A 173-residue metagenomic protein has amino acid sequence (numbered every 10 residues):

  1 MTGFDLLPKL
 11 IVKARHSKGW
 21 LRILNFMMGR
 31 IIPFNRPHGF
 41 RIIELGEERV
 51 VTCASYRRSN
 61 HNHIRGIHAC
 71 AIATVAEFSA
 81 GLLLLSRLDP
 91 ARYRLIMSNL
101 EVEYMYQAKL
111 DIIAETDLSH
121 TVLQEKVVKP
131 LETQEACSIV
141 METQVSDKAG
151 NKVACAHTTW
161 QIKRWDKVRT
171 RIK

Functional and structural regions predicted by a protein language model:
M1-G19, A108-K109, S119-K173: HotDog/MaoC-like acyl-thioester-processing domains
W20-G29, F34-N35, Q124-K126: Short Pro/Gly-enriched beta-strand edge/turn motifs at strand-loop
R36, I96-S98, I112-I113, I139-M141 (+1 more regions): Hydrophobic core residues within well-ordered beta-strands of beta-rich domains
R36-I42, S98-E103, K126-V128: Short structured motifs
P37-I67: Catalytic strand-loop segment that frames the active site of acyl-thioester-processing enzymes
R41, E101-E103, E115-D117, Q144 (+1 more regions): Residues located in well-ordered beta-strands
S55-R87: A short mixed-secondary-structure module that forms the rim of ligand-binding clefts
L83-T121: Hydrophobic beta-strand-centered segment that forms part of the acyl-chain substrate-binding groove
